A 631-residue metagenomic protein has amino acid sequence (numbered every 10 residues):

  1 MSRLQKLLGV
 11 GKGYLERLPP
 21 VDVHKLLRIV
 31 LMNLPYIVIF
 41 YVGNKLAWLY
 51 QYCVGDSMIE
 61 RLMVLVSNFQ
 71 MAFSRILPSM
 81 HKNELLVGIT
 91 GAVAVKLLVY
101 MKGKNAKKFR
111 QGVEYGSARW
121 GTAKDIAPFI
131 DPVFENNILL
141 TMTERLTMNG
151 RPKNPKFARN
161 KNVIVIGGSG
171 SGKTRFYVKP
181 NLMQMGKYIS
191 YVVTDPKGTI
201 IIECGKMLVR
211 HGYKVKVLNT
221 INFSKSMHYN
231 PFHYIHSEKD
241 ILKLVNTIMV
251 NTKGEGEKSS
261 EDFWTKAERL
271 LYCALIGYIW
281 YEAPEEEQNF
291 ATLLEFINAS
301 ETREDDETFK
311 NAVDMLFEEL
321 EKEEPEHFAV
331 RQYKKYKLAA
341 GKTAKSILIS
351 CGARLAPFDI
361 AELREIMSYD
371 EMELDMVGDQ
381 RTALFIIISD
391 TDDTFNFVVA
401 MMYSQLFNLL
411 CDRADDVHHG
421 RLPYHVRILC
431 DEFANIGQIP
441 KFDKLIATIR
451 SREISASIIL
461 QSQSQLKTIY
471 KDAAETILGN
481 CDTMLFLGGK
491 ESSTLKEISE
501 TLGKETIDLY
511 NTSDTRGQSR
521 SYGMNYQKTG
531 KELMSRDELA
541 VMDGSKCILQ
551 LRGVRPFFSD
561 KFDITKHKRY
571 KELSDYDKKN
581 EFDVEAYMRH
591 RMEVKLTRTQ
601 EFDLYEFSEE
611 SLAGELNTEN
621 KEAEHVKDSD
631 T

Functional and structural regions predicted by a protein language model:
M1-S171, R175-P180, K504, T515-R516 (+3 more regions): Basic- and hydrophobic-enriched, low-structure N-terminal and domain-boundary segments that flank ATP-binding catalytic
R3-L4, L26, I39-K45, N154-I454 (+5 more regions): P-loop NTPase motor domains
L15, I59-L62, I126-I130, T515-S519 (+6 more regions): Extended hydrophobic/Leu-rich segments
A127-D131, F397, F433, G489: A short glycine-/small-residue-rich loop at the edge of a beta-strand within enzyme catalytic domains
F134-L140, F397-S404, I498: Conserved long hydrophobic alpha-helices within structured protein cores
L146-P152, K253-F263, L509-K528: Low-complexity, polar-biased intrinsically disordered regions enriched in Pro/Ser/Thr/Gly
I446-I548: Conserved ATP-driven motor cores of ASCE-family P-loop NTPases powering translocation/secretion/packaging/pilus
